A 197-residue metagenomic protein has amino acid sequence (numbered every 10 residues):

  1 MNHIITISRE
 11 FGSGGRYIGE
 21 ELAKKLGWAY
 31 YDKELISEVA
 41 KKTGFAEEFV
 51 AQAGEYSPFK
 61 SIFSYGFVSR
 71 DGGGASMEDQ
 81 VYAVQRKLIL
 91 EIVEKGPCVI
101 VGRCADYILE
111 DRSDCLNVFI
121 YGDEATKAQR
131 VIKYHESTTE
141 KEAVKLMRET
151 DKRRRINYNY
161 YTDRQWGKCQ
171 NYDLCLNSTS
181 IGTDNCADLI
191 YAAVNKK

Functional and structural regions predicted by a protein language model:
N2-I4: Extreme N-terminal starter segment of soluble prokaryotic enzymes
I7-E20: Glycine-rich phosphate-binding P-loop
A29-A40: Short beta-strand-centered segment that lines the nucleotide-binding/catalytic pocket of NTP-utilizing
A40-P97: ATP-dependent small-molecule kinase phosphotransfer cores that center on conserved nucleotide phosphate-binding segments
P58-Y65, T139-T183: Small-molecule kinase domains that catalyze NTP-dependent phosphoryl transfer to phosphate-bearing small molecules
I92, A105-D111: RNA pseudouridine synthases
D111-Y134, E140-T150: Conserved phosphate-donor/acceptor-positioning beta-strand/loop module used by diverse small-molecule
